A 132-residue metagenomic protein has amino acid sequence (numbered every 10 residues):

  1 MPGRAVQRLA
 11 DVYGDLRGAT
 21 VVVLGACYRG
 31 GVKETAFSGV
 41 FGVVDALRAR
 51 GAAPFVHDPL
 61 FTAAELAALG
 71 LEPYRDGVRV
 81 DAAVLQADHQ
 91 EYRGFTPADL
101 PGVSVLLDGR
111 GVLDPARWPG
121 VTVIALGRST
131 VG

Functional and structural regions predicted by a protein language model:
M1-G132: Structural/interface elements that position substrates and couple domains in central-metabolism enzymes
